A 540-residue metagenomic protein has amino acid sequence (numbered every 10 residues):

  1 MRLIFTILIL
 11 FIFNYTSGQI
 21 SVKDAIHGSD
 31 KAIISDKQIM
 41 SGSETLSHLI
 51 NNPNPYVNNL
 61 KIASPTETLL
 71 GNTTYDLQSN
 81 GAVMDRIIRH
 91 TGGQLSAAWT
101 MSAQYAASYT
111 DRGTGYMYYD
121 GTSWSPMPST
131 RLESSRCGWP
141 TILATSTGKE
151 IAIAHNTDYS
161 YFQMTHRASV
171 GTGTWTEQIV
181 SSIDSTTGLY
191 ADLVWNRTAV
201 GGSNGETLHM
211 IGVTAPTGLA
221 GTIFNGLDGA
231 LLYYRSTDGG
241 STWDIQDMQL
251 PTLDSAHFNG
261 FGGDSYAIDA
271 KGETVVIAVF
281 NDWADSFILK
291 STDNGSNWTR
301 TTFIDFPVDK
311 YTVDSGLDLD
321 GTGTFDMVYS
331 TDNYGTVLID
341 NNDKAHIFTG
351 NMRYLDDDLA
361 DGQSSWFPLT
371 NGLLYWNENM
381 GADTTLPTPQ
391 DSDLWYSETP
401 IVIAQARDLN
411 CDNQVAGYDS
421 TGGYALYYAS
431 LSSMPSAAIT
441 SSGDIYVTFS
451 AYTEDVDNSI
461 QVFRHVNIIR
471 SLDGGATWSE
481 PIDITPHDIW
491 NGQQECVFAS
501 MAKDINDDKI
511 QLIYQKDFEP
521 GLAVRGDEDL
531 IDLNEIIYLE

Functional and structural regions predicted by a protein language model:
M1-A25, Y116: Bacterial Sec-dependent N-terminal signal peptides
Q19-E540: Extracellular, repeat-based ectodomains that mediate carbohydrate processing or recognition
